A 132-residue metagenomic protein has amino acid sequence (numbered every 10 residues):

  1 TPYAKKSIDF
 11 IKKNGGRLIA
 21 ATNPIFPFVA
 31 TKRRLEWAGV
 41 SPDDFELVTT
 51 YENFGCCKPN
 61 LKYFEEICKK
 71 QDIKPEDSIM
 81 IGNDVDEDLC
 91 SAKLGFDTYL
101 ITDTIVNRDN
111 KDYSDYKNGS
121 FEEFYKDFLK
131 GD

Functional and structural regions predicted by a protein language model:
T1-A20: Short, acidic loop-to-helix structural element flanking the phosphoryl-transfer center in phosphate-processing enzymes
K5, D9, N23-I25, T31-D132: Asp-based, Mg2+/Mn2+-dependent phosphohydrolase catalytic module
